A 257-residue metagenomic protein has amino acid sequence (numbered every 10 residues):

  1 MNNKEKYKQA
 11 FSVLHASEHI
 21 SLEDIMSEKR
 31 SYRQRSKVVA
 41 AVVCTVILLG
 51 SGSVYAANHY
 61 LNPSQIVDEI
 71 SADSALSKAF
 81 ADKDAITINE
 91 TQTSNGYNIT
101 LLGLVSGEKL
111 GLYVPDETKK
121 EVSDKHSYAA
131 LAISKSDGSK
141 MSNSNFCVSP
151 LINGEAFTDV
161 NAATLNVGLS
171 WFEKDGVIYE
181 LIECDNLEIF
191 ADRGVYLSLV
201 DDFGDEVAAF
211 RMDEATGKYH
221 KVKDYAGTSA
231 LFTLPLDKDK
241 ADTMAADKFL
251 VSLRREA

Functional and structural regions predicted by a protein language model:
M1-K37: Disordered, charged N-terminal biogenesis/targeting segments of membrane/secreted proteins
M1-N2, R30-V105: Membrane-interface helical sensory segment of bacterial ECF anti-sigma factor regulators
D68-A257: Polar, acidic low-complexity tracts enriched in Ser/Thr/Gln/Glu with frequent Gly/Pro and Thr-Pro motifs
